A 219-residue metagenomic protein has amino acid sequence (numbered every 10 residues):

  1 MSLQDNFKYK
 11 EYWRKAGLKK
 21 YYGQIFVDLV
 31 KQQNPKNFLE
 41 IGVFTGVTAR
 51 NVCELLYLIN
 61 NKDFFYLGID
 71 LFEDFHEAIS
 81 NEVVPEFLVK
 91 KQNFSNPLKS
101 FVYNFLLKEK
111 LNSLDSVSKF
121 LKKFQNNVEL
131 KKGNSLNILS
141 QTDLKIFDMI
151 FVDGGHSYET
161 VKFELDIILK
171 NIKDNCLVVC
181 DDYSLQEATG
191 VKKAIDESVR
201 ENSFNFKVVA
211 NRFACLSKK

Functional and structural regions predicted by a protein language model:
M1-K219: A short alpha-helical cap/connector motif
